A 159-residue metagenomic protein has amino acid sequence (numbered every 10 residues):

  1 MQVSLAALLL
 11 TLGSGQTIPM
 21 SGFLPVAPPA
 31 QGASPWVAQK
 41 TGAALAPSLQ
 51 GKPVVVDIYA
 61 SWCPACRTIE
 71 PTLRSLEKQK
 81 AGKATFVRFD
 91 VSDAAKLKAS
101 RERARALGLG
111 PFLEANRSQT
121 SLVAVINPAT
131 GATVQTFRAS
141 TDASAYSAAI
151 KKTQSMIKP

Functional and structural regions predicted by a protein language model:
M1-T17: Sec-dependent N-terminal signal peptides
L12-L45: N-terminal "domain-start" segment that seeds a small globular fold
L49-S61: Short active-site neighborhood of thiol/selenol oxidoreductases, capturing the structured segment around
V55-V56, F86, V123: Hydrophobic beta-strand anchors of alpha/beta hydrolase catalytic cores
C63-C66, V123: The canonical Cys-X-X-Cys-His
C66-A81: Typically the conserved alpha-helix immediately C-terminal to a functionally engaged Cys/Sec in thioredoxin-like
G82-E102: Thiol-based oxidoreductase modules, predominantly thioredoxin-like and allied folds used for disulfide exchange
R117-P159: Non-catalytic, surface beta->alpha helical segment in thiol-disulfide oxidoreductase systems
